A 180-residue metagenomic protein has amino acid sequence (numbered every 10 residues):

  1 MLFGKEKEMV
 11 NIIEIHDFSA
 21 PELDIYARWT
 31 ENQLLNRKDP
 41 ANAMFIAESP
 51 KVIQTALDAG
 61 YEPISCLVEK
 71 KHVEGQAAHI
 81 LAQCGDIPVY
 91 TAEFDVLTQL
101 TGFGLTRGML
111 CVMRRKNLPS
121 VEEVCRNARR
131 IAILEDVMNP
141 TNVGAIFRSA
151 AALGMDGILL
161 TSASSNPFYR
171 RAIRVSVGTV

Functional and structural regions predicted by a protein language model:
L2-Q76, S164-S165: Boundary-proximal intrinsically disordered activation/regulatory segments immediately upstream of a helical core
I13, D58, N117-V180: RNA substrate-binding interface of SAM-dependent RNA methyltransferases
P63, D86-P88, M155: A generic structural signal for alpha->beta connector loops
Q76-I80, Q99-G104, V121-V124: Short, conserved acidic/polar surface loops in the N-terminal third of protein domains
H79-C84, V175-G178: Short, conserved catalytic or adaptor-binding loops enriched in Gly and charged residues
L81-G102: A glycine-rich helix N-cap at a beta->alpha junction
C111: Glycine-rich phosphate-binding loops that contact phosphosugars or nucleotide phosphates
